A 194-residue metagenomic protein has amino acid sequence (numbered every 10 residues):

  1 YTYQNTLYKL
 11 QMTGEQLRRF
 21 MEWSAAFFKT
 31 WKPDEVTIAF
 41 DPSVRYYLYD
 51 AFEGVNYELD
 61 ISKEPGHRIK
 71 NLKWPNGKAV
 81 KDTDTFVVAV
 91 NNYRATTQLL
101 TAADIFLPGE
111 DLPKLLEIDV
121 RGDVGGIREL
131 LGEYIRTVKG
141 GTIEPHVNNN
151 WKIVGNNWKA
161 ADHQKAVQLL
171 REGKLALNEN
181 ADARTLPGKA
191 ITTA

Functional and structural regions predicted by a protein language model:
Y1-A194: Catalytic centers of hydrolytic enzymes
